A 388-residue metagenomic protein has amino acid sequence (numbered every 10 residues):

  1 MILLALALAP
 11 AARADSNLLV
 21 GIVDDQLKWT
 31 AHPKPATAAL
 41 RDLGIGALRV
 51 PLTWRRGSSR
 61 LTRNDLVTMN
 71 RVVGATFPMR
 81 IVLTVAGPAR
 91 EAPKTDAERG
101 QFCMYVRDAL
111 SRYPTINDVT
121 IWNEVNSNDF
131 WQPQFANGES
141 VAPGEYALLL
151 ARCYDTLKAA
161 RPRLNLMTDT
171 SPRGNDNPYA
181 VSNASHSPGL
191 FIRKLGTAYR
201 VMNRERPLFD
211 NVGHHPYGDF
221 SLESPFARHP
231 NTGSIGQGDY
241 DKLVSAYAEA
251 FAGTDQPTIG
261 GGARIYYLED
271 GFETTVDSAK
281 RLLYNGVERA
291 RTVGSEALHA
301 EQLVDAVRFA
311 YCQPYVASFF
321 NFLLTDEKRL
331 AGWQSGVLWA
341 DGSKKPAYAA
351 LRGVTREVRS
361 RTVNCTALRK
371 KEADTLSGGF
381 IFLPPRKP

Functional and structural regions predicted by a protein language model:
M1-A7: Bacterial N-terminal signal peptides
A14-T53: Boundary/entry segment of secreted carbohydrate-active catalytic domains
D15-V20, L43-A47, F77-I81, P114-D118 (+4 more regions): Loop/turn elements at helix/coil->beta-strand transitions in domains of secreted/extracellular proteins
L27-D42, E98-A109, H186-R200, A300-F309: Short, acidic/polar
L40-S182, D219, L324-E327: Substrate-binding cleft and catalytic face of glycoside hydrolase catalytic domains, especially the flexible beta-alpha
R60, V125, D129-F130, G138-V141 (+1 more regions): Aromatic-rich peripheral "rim/lid" segments of glycoside hydrolase catalytic domains that contact and position glycan
G74, E98-C103, V141-E296: Noncatalytic carbohydrate-binding groove/subsite architecture in carbohydrate-active enzymes
